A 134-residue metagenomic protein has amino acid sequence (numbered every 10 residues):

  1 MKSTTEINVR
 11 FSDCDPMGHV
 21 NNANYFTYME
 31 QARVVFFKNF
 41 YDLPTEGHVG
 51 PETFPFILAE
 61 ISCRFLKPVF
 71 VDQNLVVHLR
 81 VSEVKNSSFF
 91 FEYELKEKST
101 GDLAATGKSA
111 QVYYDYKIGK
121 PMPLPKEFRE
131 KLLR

Functional and structural regions predicted by a protein language model:
M1-V76, S82-R134: Terminal targeting signals and extreme-terminal segments of soluble enzymes
